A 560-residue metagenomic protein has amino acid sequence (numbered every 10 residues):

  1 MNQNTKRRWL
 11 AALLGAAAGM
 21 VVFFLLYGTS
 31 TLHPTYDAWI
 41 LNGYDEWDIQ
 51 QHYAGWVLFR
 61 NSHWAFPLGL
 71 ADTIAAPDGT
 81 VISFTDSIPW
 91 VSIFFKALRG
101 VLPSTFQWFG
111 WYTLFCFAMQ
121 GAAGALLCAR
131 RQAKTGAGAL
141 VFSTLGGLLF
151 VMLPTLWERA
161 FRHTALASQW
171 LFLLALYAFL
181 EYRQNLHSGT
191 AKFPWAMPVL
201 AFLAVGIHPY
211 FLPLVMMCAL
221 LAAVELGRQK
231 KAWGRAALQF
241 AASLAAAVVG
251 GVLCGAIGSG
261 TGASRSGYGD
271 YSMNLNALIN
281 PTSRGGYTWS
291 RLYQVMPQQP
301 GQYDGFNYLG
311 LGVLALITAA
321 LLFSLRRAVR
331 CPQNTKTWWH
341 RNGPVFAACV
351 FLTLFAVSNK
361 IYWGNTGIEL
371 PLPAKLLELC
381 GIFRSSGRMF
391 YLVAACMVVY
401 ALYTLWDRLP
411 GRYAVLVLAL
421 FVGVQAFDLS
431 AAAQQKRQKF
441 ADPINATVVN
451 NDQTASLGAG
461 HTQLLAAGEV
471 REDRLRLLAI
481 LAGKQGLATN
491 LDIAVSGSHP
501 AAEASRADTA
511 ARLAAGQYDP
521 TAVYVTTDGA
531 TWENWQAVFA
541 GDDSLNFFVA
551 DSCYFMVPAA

Functional and structural regions predicted by a protein language model:
M1-D37, R235-S243, A328-A348: Start-transfer (signal-anchor) and selected internal transmembrane alpha helices of multi-pass inner/ER membrane
V22-M119, L153, H163, A167 (+1 more regions): Membrane-interface coil-to-helix junctions
L25-S30, W64, F142-R162, G251-G260 (+3 more regions): Membrane-interface helix-loop junctions at the exits of transmembrane helices
E46, G250-S324: Periplasmic/ER-lumenal interhelical loops and adjacent helix-loop junctions in multi-pass membrane proteins
S83-I88, Q107-F117, L149-Y177, G206-Y210 (+3 more regions): Membrane-interface micro-motifs in multi-pass membrane enzymes
L114-L127, G138-N185, A191-L226, F240-A247 (+1 more regions): Membrane-embedded helix bundles of polyisoprenyl
A137, L220, F240-A245, V350 (+2 more regions): Signature aromatic-anchored transmembrane alpha helix within multi-pass, membrane-resident enzymes that catalyze glycan
K230-L238, A319-I368: Membrane-interface helix-loop-helix junctions at transmembrane boundaries of multi-pass membrane enzymes, predominantly
